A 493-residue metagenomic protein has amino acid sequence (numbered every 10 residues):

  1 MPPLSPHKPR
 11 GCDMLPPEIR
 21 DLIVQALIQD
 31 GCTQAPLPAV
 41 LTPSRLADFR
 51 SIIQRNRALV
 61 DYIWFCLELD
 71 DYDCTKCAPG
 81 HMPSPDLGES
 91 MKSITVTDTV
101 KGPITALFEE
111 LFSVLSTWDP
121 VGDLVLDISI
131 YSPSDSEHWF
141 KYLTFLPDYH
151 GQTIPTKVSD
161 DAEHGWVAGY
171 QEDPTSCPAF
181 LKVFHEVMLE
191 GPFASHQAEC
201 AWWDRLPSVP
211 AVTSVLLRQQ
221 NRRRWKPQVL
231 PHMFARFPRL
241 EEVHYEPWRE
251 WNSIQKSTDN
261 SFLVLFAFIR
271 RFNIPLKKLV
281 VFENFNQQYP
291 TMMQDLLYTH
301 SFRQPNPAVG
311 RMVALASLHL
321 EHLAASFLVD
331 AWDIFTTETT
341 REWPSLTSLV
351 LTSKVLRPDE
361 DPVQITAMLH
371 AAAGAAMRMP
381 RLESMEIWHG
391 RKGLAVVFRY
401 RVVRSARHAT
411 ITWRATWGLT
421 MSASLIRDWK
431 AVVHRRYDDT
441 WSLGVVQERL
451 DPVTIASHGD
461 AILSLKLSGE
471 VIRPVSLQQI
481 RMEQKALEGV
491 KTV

Functional and structural regions predicted by a protein language model:
P2-R55, P207, M233, L240 (+6 more regions): Basic, amphipathic N-terminal segments that precede the first structured/catalytic domain
S5-T105, V125-K141, D148, A314 (+1 more regions): Hydrophobic regular-secondary-structure patch
M14, E18-I23, P103-A106, E110 (+4 more regions): Acidic, Ser/Thr-rich intrinsically disordered and amphipathic helical segments
A35-P36, R55-V60, L87-S90, T117-V125 (+9 more regions): Leucine-rich repeat
L37-D48, R222-R224, W251-N252, S326-F335 (+2 more regions): Acidic-and-aromatic substrate-binding clefts and catalytic sites of carbohydrate-active enzymes
C66, R218, E246, F282 (+3 more regions): Feature marks extracellular polysaccharide-active and adherence modules
S93-L318, D330-T337: Leucine-rich repeat
F112-W118, A331, T337-V493: Leucine-rich solenoid repeat modules
